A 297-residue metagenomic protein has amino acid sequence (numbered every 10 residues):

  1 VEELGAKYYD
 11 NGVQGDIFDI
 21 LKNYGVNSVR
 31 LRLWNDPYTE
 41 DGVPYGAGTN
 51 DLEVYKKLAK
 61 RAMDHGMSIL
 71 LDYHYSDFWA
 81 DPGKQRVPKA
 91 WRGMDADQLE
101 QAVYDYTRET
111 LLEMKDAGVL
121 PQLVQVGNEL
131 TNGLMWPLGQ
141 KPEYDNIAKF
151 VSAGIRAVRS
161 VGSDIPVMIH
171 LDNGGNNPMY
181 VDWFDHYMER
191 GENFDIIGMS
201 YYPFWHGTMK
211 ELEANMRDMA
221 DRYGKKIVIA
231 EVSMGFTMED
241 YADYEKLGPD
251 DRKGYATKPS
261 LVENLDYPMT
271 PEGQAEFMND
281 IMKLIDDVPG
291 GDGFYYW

Functional and structural regions predicted by a protein language model:
V1, N27-L31, I69-Y73, Q122-V126 (+4 more regions): Hydrophobic faces of well-ordered beta-strands that scaffold small-molecule active sites in alpha/beta enzyme cores
V1-K57, R61-S68, S76-A102, G198 (+1 more regions): N-terminal substrate-binding region of glycoside hydrolase catalytic domains
E2-V13, P37-E53, T131-L134, D172-V181 (+2 more regions): Acidic-and-aromatic substrate-binding clefts and catalytic sites of carbohydrate-active enzymes
L4-N23, Y55, V103-E113, N177-E189 (+1 more regions): Short, acidic/polar
N23-G25, L58-I69, E109-P121, A153-P166 (+3 more regions): A structural motif corresponding to the C-terminal end of an alpha-helix and its immediate exit/capping segment
N50-V54, A80-F194, G207-M216: Active-site cleft segment of glycoside hydrolase catalytic domains centered on the general acid/base Glu
E189-M199, T208-G254, G293: Aromatic-lined glycan-binding groove of carbohydrate-active enzymes
F204, K226-M238, P249-W297: Substrate-binding cleft of secreted/luminal carbohydrate-active enzymes
